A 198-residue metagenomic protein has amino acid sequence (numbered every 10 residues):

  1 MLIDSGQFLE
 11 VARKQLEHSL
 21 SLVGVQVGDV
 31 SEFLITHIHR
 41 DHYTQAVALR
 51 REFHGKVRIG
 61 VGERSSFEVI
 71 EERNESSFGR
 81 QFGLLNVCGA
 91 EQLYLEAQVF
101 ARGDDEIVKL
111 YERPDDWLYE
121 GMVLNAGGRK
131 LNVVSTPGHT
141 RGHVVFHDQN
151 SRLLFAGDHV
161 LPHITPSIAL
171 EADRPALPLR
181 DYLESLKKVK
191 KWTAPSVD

Functional and structural regions predicted by a protein language model:
M1-L2, E52: Glycine/serine-rich loop-strand microenvironments at binding/catalytic pocket rims
S5-L9, R102-R113, K130-D198: Metallo-beta-lactamase
Q7-R13, L20-N125, R152: Active-site HxH/HxHxD metal-binding segment of metal-dependent hydrolases
